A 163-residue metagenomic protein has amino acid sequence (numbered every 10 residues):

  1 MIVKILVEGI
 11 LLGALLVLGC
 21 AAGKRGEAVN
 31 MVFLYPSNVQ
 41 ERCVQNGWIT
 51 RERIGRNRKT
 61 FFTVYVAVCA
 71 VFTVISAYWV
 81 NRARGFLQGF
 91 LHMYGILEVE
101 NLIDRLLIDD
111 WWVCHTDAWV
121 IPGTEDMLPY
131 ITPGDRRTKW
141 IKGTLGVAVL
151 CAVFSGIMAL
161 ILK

Functional and structural regions predicted by a protein language model:
M1-G9, F62, G85-M93, K139 (+1 more regions): Residue-level signature of transmembrane alpha-helical entry/exit and packing/kink sites in multi-pass membrane
V3-N30, I96-W112: Hydrophobic alpha-helical membrane-embedded segments
G23-V66: Cytosolic-side membrane-entry/anchor segment at the start of a transmembrane helix
Q40-G55, I121-K139: Short membrane-interface loop/juxtamembrane segments of multi-pass integral membrane proteins
R58-Y78, K139-F154: Core segments of transmembrane alpha-helices that mediate helix-helix packing or line hydrophobic substrate/ligand
A77-A83, I161: Juxtamembrane "helix-exit" motif on the non-cytosolic side of transmembrane helices
R105-E125: Juxtamembrane non-transmembrane "cap" segments at the membrane-aqueous interface of multi-pass membrane proteins
F154-K163: Juxtamembrane boundary at the C-terminal end of a transmembrane helix
